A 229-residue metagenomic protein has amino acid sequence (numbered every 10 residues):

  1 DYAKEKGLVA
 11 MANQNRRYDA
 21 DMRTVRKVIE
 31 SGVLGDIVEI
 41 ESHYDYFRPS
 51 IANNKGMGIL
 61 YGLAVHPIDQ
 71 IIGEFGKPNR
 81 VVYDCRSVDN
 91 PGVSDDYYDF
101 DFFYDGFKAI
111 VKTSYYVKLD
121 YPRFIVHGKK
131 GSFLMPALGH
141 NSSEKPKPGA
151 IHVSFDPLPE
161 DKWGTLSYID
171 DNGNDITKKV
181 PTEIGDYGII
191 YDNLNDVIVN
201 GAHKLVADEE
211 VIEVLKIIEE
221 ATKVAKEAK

Functional and structural regions predicted by a protein language model:
D1-L8: Rossmann-fold NAD(P)-binding glycine/threonine-rich loop
Y2, V28-S31, G73, F103 (+1 more regions): Residues within well-ordered alpha-helical secondary structure of globular protein domains
E5, H66, E210-E213: A non-catalytic, amphipathic alpha-helix used as a structural packing/dimerization or gating element in enzyme scaffolds
L8-A12, R16-P91, A228: Predominantly a Rossmann-like dinucleotide-binding segment in NAD(P)-dependent oxidoreductases
R17, K118, E213: Glycine-/small-residue-rich active-site loops that bind phosphorylated ligands and cofactors
V65-H152, G188-A202, E219: Contiguous beta-strand/loop segments that form the cofactor/metal-binding neighborhood of enzyme cores
S142-T177: Charged, glycine/proline-rich intrinsically disordered loops and linkers
K178-P181, G185, I189-K229: C-terminal helix-rich "cap/oligomerization" subdomain common to oxidoreductases
